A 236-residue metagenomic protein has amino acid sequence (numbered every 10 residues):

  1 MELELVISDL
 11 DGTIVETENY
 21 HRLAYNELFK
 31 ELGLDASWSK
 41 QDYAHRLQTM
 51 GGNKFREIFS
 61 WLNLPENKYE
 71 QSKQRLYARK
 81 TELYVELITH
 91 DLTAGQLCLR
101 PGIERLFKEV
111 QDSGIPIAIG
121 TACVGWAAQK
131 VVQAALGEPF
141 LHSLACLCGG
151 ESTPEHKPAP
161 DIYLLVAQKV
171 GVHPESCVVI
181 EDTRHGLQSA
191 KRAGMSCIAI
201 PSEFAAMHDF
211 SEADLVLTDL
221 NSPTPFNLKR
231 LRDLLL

Functional and structural regions predicted by a protein language model:
M1-L3, K108, V124-L236: Asp-based, Mg2+/Mn2+-dependent phosphohydrolase catalytic module
E2-P101, K108-S113: N-terminal helical cap/lid subdomain that shapes the substrate entry/recognition surface in HAD-like hydrolases
D9, T13, T121, D182: Conserved G/P- and acidic residue-centered "switch" motifs that form tight phosphate/ATP-binding loops in soluble
N19, S37, E70, L97 (+4 more regions): Non-catalytic, surface-exposed connector residues within folded enzymatic/regulatory domains
Y25, A94, I103-Q133, A190: Substrate-recognition element of Asp-dependent hydrolases with the DxDx(T/V) motif
T49-E57, Q74-R79, A118-V132, D214: Conserved long hydrophobic alpha-helices within structured protein cores
F59-P65, P116-V124, A135, L147: N-terminal-biased segments
